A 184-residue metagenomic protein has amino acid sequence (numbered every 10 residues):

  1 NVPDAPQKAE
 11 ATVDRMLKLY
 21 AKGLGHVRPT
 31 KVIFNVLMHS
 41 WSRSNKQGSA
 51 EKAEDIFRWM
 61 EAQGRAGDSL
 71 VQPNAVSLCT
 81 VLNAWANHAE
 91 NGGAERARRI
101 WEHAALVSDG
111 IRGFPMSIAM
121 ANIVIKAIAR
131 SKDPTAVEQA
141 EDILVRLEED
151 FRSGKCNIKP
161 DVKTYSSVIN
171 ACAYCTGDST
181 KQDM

Functional and structural regions predicted by a protein language model:
N1-K8, W41-K52, W85-R96, I128-A140 (+1 more regions): Short coil/turn connectors between adjacent alpha-helices in alpha-solenoid helical repeat scaffolds
V2, L24-P29, S44, D68-Q72 (+4 more regions): Tandem-repeat/low-complexity and Cys-motif detector
A9, H26, T30-N35, H39 (+10 more regions): Pentatricopeptide repeat
A9-G23, A53-G67, W85, A97-I111 (+4 more regions): Hydrophobic packing position at a conserved site in alpha-helical tandem repeat units
H39, K46, E61-A62, N170: Short linear sequence elements within intrinsically disordered, low-complexity coil regions
C79, C156, C172-C175: Generic recognition of cysteine residues
